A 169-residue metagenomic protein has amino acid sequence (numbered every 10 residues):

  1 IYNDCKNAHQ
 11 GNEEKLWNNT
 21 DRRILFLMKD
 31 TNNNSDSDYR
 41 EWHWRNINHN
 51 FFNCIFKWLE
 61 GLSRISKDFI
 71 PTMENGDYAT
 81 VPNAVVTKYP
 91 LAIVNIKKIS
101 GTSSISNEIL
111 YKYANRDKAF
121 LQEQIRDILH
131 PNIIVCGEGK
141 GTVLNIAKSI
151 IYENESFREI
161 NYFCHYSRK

Functional and structural regions predicted by a protein language model:
I1-S63, S149-N154: Active-site and ligand/interface coordination hotspots across diverse enzymes and nucleic-acid-associated assemblies
Y2-L16, I65-A79, Y113-Q124: A Trp-anchored, charged/polar loop motif used as the substrate-binding/catalytic surface of acyl/ester-handling
I24-F26, L91-I96, E159-Y162: Conserved beta-strand scaffold positions in the cores of enzyme catalytic domains, especially in NTP/NDP-utilizing
F52-S63, K67-N83, N145-K169: Charged, glycine-enriched surface loops/patches that mediate electrostatic binding to polyanionic ligands
P82-V86, Q124-D127: Short, conserved, surface-exposed binding loops centered on an aromatic residue
A84-K97, G101: Short, contiguous, well-structured surface segments enriched in hydrophobic/aromatic residues
K98-K169: Glycine/proline-rich loop-helix segments at beta-alpha junctions forming the active-site rim of enzyme cores
